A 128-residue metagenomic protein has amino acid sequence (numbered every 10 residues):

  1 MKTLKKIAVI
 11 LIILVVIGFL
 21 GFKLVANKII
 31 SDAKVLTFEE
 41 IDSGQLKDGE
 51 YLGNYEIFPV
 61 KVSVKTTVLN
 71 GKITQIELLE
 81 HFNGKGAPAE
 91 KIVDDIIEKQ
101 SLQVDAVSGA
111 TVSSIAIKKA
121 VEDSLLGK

Functional and structural regions predicted by a protein language model:
M1-S63, T67-K128: Intrinsically disordered terminal and processing segments
